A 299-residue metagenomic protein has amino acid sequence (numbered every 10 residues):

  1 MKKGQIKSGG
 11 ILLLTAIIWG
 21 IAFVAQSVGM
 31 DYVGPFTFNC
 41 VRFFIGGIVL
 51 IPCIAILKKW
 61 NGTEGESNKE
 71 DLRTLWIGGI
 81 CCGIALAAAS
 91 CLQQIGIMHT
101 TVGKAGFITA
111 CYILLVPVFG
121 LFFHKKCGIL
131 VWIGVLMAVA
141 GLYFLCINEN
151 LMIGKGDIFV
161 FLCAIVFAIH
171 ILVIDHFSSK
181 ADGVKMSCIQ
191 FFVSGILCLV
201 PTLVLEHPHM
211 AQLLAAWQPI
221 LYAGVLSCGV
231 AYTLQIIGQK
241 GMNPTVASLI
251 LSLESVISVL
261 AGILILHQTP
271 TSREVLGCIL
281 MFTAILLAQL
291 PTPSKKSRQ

Functional and structural regions predicted by a protein language model:
M1-C40, G83-I84, A88, L92 (+2 more regions): Glycine-/small-residue-enriched transmembrane alpha-helix faces in small-molecule transporters and effluxers
G20, V24, G83, A87 (+8 more regions): Hydrophobic/small/kink-forming positions within alpha-helical transmembrane segments of polytopic membrane proteins
A22-F23, A55-T109, F144, G224-M242: Specific transmembrane alpha-helical segments of multi-pass solute transporters/efflux pumps, especially DMT/EamA
N39-V41, A105-C111, I174-G195, C228-L264: Helix-helix packing/entry segments at the starts of transmembrane helices
F43, I51, K59, A216 (+1 more regions): C-terminal-most transmembrane helix of multi-pass membrane proteins
V49, I54, Y112-I133, V256-V275: C-terminal transmembrane-helix exit sites in multi-pass transporters
L50, C127-I147, F167, C198 (+2 more regions): Hydrophobic transmembrane alpha-helices of multi-pass small-molecule transport proteins
L50, V116-P117, M152-E206, L234: Transmembrane alpha-helical segments that form core, pore/gating elements of small-molecule transporters/exporters
